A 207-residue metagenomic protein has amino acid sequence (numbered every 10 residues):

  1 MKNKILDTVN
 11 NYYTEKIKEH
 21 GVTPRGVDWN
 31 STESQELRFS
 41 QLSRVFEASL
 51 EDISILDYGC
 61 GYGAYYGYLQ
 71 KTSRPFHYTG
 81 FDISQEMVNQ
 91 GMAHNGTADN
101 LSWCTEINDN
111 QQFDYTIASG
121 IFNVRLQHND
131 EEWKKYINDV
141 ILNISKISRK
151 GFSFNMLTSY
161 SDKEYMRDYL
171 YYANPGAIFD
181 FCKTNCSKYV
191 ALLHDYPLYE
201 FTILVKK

Functional and structural regions predicted by a protein language model:
M1-T23: N-terminal, positively charged/glycine-rich alpha-helical extensions of SAM-dependent methyltransferases
E33-E51: Conserved alpha-helix/loop element of class I SAM-dependent methyltransferases that forms part of the SAM/SAH-binding
L56, G63-S102: Class I SAM-dependent methyltransferase SAM/SAH-binding core
N108-T116: A short acidic, Gly/Pro-enriched loop at the edge of an enzyme's catalytic core that lines a small-molecule cofactor
Y115-K134: A short SAM/SAH-binding and catalytic strip from SAM-dependent methyltransferases
S148-M156: Conserved beta-strand signature within the Rossmann-like core of class I S-adenosyl-L-methionine
L170-C186: Short alpha-helix
L192-K207: Core SAM-dependent methyltransferase catalytic element
